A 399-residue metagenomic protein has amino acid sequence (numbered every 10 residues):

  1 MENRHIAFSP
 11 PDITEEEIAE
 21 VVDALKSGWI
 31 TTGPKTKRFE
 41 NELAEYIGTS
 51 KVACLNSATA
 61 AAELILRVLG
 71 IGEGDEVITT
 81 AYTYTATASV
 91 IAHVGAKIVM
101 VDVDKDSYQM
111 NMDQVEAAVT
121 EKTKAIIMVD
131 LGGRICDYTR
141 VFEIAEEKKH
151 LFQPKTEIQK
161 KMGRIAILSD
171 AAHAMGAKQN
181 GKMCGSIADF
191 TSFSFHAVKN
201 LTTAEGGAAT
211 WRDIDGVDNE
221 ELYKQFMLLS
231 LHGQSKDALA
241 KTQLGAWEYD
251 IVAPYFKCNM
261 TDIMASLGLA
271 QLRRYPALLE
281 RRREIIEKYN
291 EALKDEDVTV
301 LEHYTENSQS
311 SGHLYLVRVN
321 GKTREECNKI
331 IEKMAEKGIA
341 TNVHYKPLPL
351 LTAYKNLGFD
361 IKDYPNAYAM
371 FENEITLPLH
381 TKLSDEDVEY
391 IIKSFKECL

Functional and structural regions predicted by a protein language model:
M1-W29, P34, D250-V252, P378: N-terminal "arm"/small-domain region of PLP-dependent enzymes with the aminotransferase-like
W29-E76, V90-A92, M100, K149-Q153: Phosphate-binding glycine-rich loop
K37-N41, T49-S50, D113, A125-V129 (+4 more regions): PLP-dependent aminotransferase class I/II
A53, I78, V99, A166-L168 (+3 more regions): Structural detector of well-ordered beta-strand residues that form the stable sheet scaffold of enzyme domains
R67-A171, K178: PLP-dependent aminotransferase-like
S89-I91, M183, I263: Hydrophobic/aromatic ligand-binding patch that stacks against planar heteroaromatic rings of cofactors or nucleotides
K155-T202, W247-I251: Conserved active-site segment immediately N-terminal to the catalytic lysine that forms the internal aldimine
H173, S186-K236, D262: Active-site PLP attachment segment
